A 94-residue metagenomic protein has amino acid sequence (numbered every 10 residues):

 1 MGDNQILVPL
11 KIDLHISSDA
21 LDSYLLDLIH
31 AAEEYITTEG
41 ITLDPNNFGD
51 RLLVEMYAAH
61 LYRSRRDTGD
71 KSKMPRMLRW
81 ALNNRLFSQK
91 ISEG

Functional and structural regions predicted by a protein language model:
M1-L53, R85-G94: Conserved short "hinge" loops at termini or chain/domain junctions
I41-T42, D67-G69: Short, structured secondary-structure boundary patches
N46-N47, A58-D67: Mid-chain, well-packed structural core segment of small domains
L53, Y57, M77: Broad gene-expression machinery/nucleic-acid interaction feature
T68-G94: Protruding loop/beta-arch "assembly-hinge" segments enriched in small, turn-prone residues
